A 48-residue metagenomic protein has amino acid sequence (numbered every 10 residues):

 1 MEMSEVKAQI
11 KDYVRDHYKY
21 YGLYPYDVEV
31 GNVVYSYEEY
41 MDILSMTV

Functional and structural regions predicted by a protein language model:
E2-V48: Acidic, low-complexity, intrinsically disordered interaction modules
